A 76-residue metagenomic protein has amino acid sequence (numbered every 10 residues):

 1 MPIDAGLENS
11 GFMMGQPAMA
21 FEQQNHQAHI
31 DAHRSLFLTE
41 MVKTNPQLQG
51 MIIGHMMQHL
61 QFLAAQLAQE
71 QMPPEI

Functional and structural regions predicted by a protein language model:
M1-I76: C-terminal anchoring/interaction modules
